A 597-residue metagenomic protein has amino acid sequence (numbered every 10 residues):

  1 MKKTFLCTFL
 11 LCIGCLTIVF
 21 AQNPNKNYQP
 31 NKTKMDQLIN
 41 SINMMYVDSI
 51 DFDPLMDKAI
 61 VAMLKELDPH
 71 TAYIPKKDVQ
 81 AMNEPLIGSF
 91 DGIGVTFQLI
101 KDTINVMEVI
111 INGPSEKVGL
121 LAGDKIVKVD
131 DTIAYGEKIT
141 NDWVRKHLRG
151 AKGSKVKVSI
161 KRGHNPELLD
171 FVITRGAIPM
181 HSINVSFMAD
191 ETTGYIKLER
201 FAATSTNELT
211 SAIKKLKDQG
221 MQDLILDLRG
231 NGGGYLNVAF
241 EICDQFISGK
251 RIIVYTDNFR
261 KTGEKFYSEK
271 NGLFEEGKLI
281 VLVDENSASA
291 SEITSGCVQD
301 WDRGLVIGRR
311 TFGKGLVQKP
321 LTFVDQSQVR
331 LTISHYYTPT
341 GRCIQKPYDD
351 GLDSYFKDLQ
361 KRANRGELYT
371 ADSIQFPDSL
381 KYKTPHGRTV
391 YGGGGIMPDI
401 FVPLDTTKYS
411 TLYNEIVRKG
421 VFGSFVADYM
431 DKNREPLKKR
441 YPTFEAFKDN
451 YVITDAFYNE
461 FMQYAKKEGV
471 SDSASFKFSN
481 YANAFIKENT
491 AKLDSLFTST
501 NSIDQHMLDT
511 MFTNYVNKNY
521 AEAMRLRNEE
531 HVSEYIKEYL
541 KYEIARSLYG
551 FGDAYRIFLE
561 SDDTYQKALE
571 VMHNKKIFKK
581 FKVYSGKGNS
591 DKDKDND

Functional and structural regions predicted by a protein language model:
M1-Y28: Bacterial Sec-dependent N-terminal signal peptides
A21-N31, M35-F52, P75, N105-E108 (+4 more regions): Cleft-lining beta-strand/loop regions that shape enzyme active-site pockets
D36, Y46-M107, G153-V185, D562-L569 (+1 more regions): Extended, small/polar residue-biased N-terminal targeting/export presequences and adjacent propeptide/linker tracts
G123-K125: Structural motif
V127-K128, L305, R330, Q345 (+1 more regions): Hydrophobic beta-strand signal
V129-D130, K161, P347, G393: Residue-level recognition of conserved beta-strand edge/terminus positions
K319, L331-L352: Extended catalytic-interface subdomain
C343, Y348-D597: Conserved functional hotspot residues or short segments at active or partner-binding sites across diverse domains
